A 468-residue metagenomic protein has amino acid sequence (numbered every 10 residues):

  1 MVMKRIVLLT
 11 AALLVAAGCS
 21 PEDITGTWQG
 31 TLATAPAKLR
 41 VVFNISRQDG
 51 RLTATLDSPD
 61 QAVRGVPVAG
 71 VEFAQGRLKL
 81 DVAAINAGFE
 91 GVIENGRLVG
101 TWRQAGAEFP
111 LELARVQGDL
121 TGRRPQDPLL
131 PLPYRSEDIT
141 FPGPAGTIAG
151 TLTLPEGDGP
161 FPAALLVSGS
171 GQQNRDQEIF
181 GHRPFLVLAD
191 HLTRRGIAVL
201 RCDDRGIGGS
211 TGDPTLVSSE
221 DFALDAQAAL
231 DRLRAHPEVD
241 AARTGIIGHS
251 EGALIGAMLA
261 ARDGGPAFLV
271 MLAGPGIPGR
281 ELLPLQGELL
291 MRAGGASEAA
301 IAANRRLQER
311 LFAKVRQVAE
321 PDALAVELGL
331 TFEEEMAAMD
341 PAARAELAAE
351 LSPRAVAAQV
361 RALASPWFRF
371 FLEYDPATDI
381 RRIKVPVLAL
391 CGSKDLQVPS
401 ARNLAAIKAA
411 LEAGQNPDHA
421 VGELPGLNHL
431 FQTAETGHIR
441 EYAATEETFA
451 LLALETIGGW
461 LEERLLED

Functional and structural regions predicted by a protein language model:
E22-A107, Q126, P133-Y134, P142: Central antiparallel beta-sheet cores of small beta-barrel/beta-sandwich binding domains
D119-G159: N-terminal cap/lid segment of alpha/beta-hydrolase-fold proteins
G159-F161, S170-R194, G279, L396-Q397: Short substrate-entry loop that stabilizes the transition state in hydrolases
V187-G209: Conserved alpha/beta-hydrolase
L216-P237: Alpha/beta-hydrolase active-site loop
E238-S250: Alpha/beta-hydrolase fold nucleophile elbow
V270-R381: Accessory cap/linker subdomain of secreted extracellular hydrolases
I383, A389-C391: Short beta-strand/loop motif that positions the catalytic acidic residue of the alpha/beta-hydrolase fold
